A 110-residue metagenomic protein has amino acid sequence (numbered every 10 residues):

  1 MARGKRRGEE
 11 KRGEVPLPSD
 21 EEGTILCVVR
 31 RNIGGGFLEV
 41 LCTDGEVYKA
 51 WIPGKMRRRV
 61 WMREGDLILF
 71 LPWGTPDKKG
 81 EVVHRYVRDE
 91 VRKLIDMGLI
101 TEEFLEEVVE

Functional and structural regions predicted by a protein language model:
M1-I25: Short boundary/loop segments of OB/S1/cold-shock single-stranded nucleic-acid-binding domains
V28-V29, V82: Conserved hydrophobic positions within beta-strands
N32-I33, Y86: A generic structural motif
G35-V40: Short aromatic-glycine-enriched beta-strand elements
E46-P53: A short macromolecule-binding patch
M56-L69: Short nucleic-acid-contacting surface segments enriched for D/E, G, S/T with interspersed K/R
L71-K78, R88: Short, charged beta-turn/beta-strand-edge "cap" motif at the junction between a beta-strand and an adjacent loop
R85-E110: Short peripheral tails and domain-boundary helices/loops at the edges of structured domains
